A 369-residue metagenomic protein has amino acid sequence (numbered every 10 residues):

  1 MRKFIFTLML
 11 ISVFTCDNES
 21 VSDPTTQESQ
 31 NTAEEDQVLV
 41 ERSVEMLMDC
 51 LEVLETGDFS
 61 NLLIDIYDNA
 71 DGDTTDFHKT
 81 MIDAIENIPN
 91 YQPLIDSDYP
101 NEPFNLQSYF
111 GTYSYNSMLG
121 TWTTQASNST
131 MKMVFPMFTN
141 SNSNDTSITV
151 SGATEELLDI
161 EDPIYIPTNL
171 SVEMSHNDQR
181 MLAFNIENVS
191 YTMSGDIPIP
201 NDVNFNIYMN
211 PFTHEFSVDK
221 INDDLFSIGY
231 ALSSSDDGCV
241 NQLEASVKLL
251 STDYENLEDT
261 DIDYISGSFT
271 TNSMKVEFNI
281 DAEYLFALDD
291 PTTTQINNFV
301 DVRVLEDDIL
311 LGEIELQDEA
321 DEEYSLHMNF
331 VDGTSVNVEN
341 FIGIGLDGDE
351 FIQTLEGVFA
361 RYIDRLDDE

Functional and structural regions predicted by a protein language model:
R2-T7: Sec-dependent signal peptide recognition, specifically the positively charged N-region followed immediately by
S12-C16: C-terminal motif of bacterial Sec signal peptides marking the signal peptidase cleavage site
N18-F138, T334-E369: Acidic/polar, low-complexity intrinsically disordered N-terminal segments immediately downstream of a Sec signal
S22, V38-S60, T252-E369: Hydrophilic extracytoplasmic domains
I88-Y230: Long, acidic/polar, low-complexity amphipathic helices and coiled-coil-like
T168-V304: Membrane-insertion modules used to breach or fuse lipid bilayers
